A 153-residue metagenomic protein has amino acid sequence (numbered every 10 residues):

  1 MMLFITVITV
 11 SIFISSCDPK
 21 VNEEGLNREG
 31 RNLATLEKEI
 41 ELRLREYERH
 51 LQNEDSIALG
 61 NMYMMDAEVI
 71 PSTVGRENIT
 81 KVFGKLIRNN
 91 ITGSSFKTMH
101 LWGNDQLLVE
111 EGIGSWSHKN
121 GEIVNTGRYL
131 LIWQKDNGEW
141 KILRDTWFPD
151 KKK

Functional and structural regions predicted by a protein language model:
M1-L26: Bacterial Sec-dependent N-terminal signal peptides
C17-M65: Short, low-complexity N-terminal intrinsically disordered segments enriched in polar/charged residues
D18-E24, T126-K153: Short beta-strand edge/turn micro-motifs at domain boundaries
Y47, L59-G60, A67, I79 (+2 more regions): Hydrophobic pocket/interface hotspot
G60-T92: Short solvent-exposed beta->alpha transition segments
Y63, G114-H118, L131, T146-P149: Short beta-strand segments enriched in hydrophobic/aromatic residues within well-folded beta-rich domains
F83-I123: Surface-exposed, charged secondary-structure patches
